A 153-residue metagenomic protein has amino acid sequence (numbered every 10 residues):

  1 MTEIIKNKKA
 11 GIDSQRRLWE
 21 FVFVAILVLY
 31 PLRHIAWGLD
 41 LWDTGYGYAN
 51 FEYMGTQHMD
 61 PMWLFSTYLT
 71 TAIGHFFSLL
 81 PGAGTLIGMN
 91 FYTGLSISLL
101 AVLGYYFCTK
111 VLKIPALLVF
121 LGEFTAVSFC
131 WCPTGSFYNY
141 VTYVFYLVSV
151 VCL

Functional and structural regions predicted by a protein language model:
M1-S14: Short, Lys/Arg-rich, polar N-terminal cytosolic tail immediately upstream of the first transmembrane signal-anchor
D13-W42: Transmembrane signal-anchor helices characteristic of membrane glycosylation enzymes that use polyprenol
L18-E20, M62, K113-F120: Membrane-interfacial loop-to-transmembrane alpha-helix junctions, especially the N-terminal start
R33-F51, M59-F77, A83-G84: Extracytoplasmic catalytic/substrate-binding loops of multi-pass membrane glycan-assembly enzymes
F91-K113: Transmembrane-helix motifs of polytopic, lipid-linked glycan transferases
L118-F129: Transmembrane and membrane-interface helices of multi-pass, inner-membrane envelope-modifying transferases
T134-Y143: Short acidic/glycine- and proline-prone juxtamembrane loop motifs at membrane-interface regions of multi-pass membrane
T142-L153: Specific aromatic-rich, kink-prone transmembrane helix
